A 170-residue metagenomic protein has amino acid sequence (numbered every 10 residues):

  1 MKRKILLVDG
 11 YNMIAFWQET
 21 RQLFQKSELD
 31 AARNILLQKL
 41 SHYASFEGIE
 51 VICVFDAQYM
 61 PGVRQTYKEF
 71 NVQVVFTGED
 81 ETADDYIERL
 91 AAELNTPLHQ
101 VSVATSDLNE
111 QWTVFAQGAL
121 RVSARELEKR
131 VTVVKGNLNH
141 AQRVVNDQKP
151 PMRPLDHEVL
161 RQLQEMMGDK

Functional and structural regions predicted by a protein language model:
R3-V8, N12-K170: Nuclease catalytic cores that cleave nucleic-acid phosphodiester bonds, predominantly acidic two-metal-ion
